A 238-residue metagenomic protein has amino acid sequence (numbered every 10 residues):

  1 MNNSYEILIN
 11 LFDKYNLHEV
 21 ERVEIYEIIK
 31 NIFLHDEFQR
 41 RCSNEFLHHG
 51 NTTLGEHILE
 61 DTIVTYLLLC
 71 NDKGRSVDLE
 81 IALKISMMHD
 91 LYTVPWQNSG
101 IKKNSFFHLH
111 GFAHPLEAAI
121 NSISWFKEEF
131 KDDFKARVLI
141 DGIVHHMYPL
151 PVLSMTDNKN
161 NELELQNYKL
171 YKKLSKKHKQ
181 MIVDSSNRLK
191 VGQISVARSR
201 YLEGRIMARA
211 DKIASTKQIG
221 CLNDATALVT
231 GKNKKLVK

Functional and structural regions predicted by a protein language model:
M1-K238: Metal-dependent phosphohydrolase cores
